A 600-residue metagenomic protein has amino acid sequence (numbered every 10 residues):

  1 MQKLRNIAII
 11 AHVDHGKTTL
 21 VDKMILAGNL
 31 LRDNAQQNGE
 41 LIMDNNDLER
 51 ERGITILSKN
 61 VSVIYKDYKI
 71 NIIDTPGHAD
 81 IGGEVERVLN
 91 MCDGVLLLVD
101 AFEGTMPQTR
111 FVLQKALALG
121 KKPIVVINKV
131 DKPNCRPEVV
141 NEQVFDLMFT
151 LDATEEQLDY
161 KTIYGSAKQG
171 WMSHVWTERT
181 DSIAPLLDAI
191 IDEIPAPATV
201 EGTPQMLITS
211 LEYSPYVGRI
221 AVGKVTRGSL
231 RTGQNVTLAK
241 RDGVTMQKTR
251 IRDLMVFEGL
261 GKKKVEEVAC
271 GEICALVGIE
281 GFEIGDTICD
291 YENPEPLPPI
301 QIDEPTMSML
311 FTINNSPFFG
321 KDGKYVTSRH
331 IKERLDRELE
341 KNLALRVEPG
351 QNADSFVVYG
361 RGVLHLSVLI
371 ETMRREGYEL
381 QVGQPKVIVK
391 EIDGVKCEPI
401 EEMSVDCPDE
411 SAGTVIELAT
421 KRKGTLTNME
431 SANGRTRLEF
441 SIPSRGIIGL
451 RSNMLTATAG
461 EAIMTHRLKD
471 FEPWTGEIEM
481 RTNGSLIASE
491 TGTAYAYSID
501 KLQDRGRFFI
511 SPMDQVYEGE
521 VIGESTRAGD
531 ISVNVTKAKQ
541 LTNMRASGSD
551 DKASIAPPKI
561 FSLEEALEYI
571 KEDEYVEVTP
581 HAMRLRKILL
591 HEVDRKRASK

Functional and structural regions predicted by a protein language model:
M1-V99, E103, Q143, L211-S214: P-loop NTPase switch module centered on the Walker A-proximal segment
Q2-T19, A79, C92, F102-Q114 (+18 more regions): Conserved structured catalytic cores and adjacent interaction surfaces of nucleotide-binding/hydrolyzing enzymes
K23-M24, S62, E84-R87, M91 (+5 more regions): Alpha-helical scaffold elements adjacent to nucleotide-binding pockets in ATP/GTP-utilizing enzyme cores
Q37-E40, L151-I163, P197-L207, G243-F257 (+9 more regions): Interdomain boundary/hinge elements
K122, K132-D192: Canonical P-loop GTPase G-domain recognition
Q205-M309, F319-K321, N483, G492-T542 (+2 more regions): Conserved nucleotide-binding/hydrolysis modules and their immediate coupling elements across P-loop/ASCE NTPase motors
S316-L339, K552, A556: A short, contiguous, amphipathic alpha-helix enriched in charged residues
A582-R584, L590-K600: Acidic, low-complexity intrinsically disordered tails
